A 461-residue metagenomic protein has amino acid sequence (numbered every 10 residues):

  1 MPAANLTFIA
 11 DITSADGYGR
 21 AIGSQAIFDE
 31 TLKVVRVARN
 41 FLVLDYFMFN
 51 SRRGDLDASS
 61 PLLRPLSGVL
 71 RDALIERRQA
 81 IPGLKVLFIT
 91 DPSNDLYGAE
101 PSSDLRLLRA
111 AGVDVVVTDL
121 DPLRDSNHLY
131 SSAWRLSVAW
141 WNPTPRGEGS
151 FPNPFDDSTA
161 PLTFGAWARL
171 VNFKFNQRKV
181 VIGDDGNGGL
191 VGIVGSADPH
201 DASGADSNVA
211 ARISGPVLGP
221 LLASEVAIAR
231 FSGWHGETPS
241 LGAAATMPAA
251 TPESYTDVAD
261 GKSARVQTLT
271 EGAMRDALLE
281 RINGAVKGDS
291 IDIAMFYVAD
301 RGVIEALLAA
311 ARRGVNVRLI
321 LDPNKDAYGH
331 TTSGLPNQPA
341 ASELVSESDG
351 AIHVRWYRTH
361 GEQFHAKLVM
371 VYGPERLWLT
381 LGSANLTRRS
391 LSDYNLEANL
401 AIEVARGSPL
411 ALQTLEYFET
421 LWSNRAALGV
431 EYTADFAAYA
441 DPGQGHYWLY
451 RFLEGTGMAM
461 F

Functional and structural regions predicted by a protein language model:
M1-F461: Charged, low-complexity intrinsically disordered terminal segments
